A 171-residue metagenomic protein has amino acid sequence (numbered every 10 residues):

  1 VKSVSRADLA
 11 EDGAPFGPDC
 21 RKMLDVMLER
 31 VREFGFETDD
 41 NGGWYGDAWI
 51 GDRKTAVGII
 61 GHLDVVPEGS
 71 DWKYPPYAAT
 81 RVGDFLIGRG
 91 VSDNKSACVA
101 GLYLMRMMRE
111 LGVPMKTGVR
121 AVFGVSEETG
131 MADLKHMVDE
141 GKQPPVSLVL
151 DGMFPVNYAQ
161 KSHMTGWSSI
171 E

Functional and structural regions predicted by a protein language model:
V1-R89, E110, M115: Acidic/His- and Gly-rich active-site-bordering loop/insert found across diverse amide/peptide-bond hydrolases
G43, G61-L63, G83, V125-S126 (+2 more regions): Fold-independent oxyanion-binding glycine-rich loops and adjacent beta-strand/coil segments at enzyme active sites
N94-S169: Acidic/histidine-rich catalytic neighborhood of metal-dependent amide-processing enzymes
